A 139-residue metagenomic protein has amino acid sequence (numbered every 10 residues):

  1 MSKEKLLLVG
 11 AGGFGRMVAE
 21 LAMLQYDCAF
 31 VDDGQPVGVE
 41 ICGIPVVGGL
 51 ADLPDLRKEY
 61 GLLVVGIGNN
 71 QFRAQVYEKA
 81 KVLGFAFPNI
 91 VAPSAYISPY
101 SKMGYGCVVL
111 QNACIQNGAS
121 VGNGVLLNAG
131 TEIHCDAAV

Functional and structural regions predicted by a protein language model:
M1-L56, F85: Hydrophobic, well-ordered beta-alpha structural blocks that scaffold small-molecule cofactor pockets
G10, V64-G68, N117, C135: Small/polar loops that bind or transfer phosphate-bearing groups
A11, D33-G34, G49-L50, I67 (+3 more regions): Fold-independent oxyanion-binding glycine-rich loops and adjacent beta-strand/coil segments at enzyme active sites
G13, Q71-F72, K102: Short alpha-helical
C28-A29, P45, V64, G106 (+1 more regions): Structural motif
V37-Y96: Phosphate-bearing ligand-interacting subdomains that bind or position ATP/ADP/UDP/GDP/NAD(P) or nucleotide-linked
N89-V139: Structural signal for interior beta-strand "rungs" in well-ordered beta-sheet cores of soluble enzyme domains
